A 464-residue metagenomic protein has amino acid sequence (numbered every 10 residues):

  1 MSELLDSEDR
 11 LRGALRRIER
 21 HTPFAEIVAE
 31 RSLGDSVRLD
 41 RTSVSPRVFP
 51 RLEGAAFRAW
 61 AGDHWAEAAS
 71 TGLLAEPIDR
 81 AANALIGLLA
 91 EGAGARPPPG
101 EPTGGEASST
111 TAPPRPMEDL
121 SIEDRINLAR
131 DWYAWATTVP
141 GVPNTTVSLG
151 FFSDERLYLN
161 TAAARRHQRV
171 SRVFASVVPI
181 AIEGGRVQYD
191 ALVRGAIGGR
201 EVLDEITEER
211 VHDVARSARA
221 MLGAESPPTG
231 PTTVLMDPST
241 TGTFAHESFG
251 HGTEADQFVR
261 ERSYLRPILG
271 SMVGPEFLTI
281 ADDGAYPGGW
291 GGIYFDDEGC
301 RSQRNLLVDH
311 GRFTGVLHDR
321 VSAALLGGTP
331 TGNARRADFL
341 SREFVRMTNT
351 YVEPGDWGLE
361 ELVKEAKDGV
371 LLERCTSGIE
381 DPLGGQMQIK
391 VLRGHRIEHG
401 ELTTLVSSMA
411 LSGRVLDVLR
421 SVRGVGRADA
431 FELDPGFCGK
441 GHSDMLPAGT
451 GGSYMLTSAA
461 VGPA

Functional and structural regions predicted by a protein language model:
M1-A464: N-terminal small-residue-enriched
